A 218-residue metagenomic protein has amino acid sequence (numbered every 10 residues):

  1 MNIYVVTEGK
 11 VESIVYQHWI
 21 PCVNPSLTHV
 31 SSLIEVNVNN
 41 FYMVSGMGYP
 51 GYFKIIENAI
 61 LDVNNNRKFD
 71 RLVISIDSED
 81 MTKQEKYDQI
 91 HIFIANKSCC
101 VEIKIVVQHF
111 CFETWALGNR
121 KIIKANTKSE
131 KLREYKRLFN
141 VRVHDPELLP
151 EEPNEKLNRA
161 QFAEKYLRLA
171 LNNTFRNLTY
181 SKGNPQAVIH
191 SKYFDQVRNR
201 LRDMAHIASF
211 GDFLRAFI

Functional and structural regions predicted by a protein language model:
N2, S13-Y42, F53-I218: C-terminal accessory helical subdomains adjacent to catalytic cores in phosphodiester- and nucleotide-handling enzymes
Y4-V6: Conserved beta-strand elements of the Class I
K10: Active-site cores of enzymes that catalyze phosphoryl transfer or operate on phosphate-rich substrates
S45-G46: Non-catalytic terminal and connector segments of soluble metabolic enzymes
